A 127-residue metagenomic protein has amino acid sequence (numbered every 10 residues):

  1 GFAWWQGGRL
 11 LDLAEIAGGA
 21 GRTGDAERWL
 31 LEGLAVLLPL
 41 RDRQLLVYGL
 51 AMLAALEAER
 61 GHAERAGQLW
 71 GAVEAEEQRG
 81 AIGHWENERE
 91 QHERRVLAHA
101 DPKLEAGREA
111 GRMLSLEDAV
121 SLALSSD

Functional and structural regions predicted by a protein language model:
G1-W5, A20-G21, A35-Q44, A75-H84: Short coil/turn linkers that connect adjacent helices within long alpha-helical scaffolds, especially alpha-solenoid
W4-G21, A35, L45-R60, R89-L97: Tandem amphipathic alpha-helical repeat scaffolds
G24, Q44, E64-G67: Short, solvent-exposed positions on alpha-helices
L31, A51, L104-E105: Residue-level signal for cytosolic alpha-helical hairpin/rod architecture
H62-D127: C-terminal non-catalytic interaction modules
